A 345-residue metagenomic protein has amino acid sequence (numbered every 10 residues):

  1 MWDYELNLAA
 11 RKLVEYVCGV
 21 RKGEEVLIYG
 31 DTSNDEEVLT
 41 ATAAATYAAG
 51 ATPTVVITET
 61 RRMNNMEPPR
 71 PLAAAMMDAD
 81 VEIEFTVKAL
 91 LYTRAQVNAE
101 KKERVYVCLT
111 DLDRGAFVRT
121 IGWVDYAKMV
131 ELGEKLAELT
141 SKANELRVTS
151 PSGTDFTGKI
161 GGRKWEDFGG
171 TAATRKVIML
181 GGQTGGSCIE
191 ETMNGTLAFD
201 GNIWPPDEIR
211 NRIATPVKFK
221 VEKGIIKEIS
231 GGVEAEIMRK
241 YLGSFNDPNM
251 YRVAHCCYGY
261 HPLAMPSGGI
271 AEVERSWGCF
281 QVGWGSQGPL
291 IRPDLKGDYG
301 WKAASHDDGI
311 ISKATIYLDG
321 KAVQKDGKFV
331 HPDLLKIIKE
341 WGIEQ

Functional and structural regions predicted by a protein language model:
M1-A214, E222, D247, R252 (+1 more regions): Active-site bordering "gate/hinge" segments that shape substrate access to catalytic or cofactor-binding pockets
R212-I213, E228-P293: Dual-mode signal for accessory low-complexity, basic/Gly-rich regions
V217: B-type heme-binding environments
K220-E228: Short N-terminal mixed-charge amphipathic segments
G269-A271, S276-E344: Internal helix-turn-beta structural module
